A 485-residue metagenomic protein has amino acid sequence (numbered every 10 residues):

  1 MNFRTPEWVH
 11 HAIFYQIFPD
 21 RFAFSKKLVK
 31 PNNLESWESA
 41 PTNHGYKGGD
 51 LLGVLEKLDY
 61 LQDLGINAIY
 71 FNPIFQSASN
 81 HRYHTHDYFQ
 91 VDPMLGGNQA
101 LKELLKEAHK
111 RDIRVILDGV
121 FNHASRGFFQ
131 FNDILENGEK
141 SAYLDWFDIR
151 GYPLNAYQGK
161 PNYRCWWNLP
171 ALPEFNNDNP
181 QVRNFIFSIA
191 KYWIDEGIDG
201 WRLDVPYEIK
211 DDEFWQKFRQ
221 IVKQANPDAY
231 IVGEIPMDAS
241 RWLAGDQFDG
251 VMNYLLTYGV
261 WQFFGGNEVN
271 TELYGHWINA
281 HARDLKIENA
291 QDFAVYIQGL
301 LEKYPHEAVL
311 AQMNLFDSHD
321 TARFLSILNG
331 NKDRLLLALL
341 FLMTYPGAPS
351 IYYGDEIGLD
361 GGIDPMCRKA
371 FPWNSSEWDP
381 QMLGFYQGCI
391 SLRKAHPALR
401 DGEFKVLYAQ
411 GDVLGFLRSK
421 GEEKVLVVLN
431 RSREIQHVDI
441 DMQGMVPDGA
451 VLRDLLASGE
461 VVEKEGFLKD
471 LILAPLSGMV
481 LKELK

Functional and structural regions predicted by a protein language model:
M1-L117, N122-A124, F129-D133, N168 (+2 more regions): N-terminal structural segment of carbohydrate-active enzymes
P6, K26, K30-L34, N80-D92 (+4 more regions): Aromatic- and acidic-residue-enriched segments that line the glycan-binding/catalytic groove of carbohydrate-active
I13-Y15, I69-F71, V115-L117, W201 (+4 more regions): Hydrophobic faces of well-ordered beta-strands that scaffold small-molecule active sites in alpha/beta enzyme cores
I17, L61, F71, Y88 (+10 more regions): Conserved, mostly hydrophobic/aromatic
S39-L51, H84-G97, N168-R183, G200-I209 (+3 more regions): The substrate-binding groove and active-site-proximal loops of carbohydrate-active enzymes, especially glycoside
L105-R111, H123, F128-E139, S188 (+7 more regions): Active-site-proximal helices and loops of the catalytic beta/alpha 8
L407-M445: Carbohydrate-binding surface patches
K464-K485: C-terminal beta-strand-rich structural cap/linker in extracellular carbohydrate-active enzymes
